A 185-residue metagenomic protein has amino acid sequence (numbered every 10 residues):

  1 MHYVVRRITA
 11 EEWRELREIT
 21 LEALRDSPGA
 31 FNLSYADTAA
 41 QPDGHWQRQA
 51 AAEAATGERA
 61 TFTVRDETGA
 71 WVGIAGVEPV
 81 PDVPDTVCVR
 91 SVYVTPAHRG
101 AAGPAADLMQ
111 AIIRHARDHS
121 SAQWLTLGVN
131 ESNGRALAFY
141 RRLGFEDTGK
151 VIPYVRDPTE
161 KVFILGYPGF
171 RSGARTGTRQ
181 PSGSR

Functional and structural regions predicted by a protein language model:
H2-V5: Extreme N-terminal starter segment of soluble prokaryotic enzymes
R7-E11, R17-E18, E22-R99, M109-H119 (+3 more regions): Acetyl-CoA-dependent GNAT
E15, C88-V89, W124, R135: Amphipathic alpha-helical recognition patches that constitute DNA-binding helices
N32, D107, N130-N133: Detector for Asparagine
A102-A105: Glycine-rich phosphate-binding loop
Q123-L137, R142-R185: C-terminal "cap" of GNAT-fold acetyltransferases
